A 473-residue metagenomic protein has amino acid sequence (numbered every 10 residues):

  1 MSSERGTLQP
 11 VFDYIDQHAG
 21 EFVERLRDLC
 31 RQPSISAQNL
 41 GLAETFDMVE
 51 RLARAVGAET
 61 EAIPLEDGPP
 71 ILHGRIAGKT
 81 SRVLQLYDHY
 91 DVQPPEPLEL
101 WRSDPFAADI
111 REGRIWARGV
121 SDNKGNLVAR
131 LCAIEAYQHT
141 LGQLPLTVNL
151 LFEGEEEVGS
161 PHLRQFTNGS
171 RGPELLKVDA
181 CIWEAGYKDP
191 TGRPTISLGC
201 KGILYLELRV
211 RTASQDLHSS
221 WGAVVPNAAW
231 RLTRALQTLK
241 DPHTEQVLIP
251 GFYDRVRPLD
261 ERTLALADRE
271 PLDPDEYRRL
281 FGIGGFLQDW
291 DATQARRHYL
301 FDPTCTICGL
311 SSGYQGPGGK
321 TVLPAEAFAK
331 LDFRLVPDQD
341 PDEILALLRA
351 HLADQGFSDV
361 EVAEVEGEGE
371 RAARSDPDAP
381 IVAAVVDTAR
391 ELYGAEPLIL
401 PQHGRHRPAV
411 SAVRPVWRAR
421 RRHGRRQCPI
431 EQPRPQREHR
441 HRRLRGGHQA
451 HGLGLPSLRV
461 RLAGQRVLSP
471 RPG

Functional and structural regions predicted by a protein language model:
S2-V120, H139-L146, L331: Acidic/His- and Gly-rich active-site-bordering loop/insert found across diverse amide/peptide-bond hydrolases
L86, D109-G159, L206-V210, W221-H243 (+2 more regions): Alpha-helical metal-binding/catalytic segments enriched in His/Glu/Asp
Y90-V92, R114, L151-S160, E184-K188 (+3 more regions): Acidic, glycine-rich active-site loops and adjacent beta-strand->loop/helix elements that engage anionic groups
D91, L239-T244, R349-D359: A common structural junction motif
S121-G199, A463: Acidic/histidine-rich catalytic neighborhood of metal-dependent amide-processing enzymes
T191, V247-E326, R334-L347, Q355 (+1 more regions): An extended, acidic, His-containing surface patch that forms the Zn2+-binding/catalytic region of metallohydrolases
T195-R211, H423-R425: Flexible glycine/proline-rich, aromatic-decorated loop/lid segments
L206, Q215, S219-R278: Polar, glycine-rich mid-to-C-terminal structural blocks that act as macromolecule-binding/assembly scaffolds
